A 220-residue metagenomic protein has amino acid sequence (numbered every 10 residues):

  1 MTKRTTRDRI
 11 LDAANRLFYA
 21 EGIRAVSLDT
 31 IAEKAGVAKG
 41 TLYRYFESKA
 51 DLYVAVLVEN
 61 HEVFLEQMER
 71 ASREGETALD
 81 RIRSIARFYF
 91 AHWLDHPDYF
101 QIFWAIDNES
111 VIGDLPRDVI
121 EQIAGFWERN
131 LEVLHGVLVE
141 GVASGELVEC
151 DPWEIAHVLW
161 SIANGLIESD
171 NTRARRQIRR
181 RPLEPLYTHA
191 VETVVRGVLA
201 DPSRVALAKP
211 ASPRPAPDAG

Functional and structural regions predicted by a protein language model:
M1-V37, A50-V54: Basic, helix-initiating cap at the start of DNA-binding domains
Y19, Y43-E47, A55, E59: Base-recognition residues in the alpha-helical recognition helix of bacterial helix-turn-helix
G40: Key DNA-contact positions within bacterial/archaeal DNA-binding proteins
Y53, L57, H61, I82 (+5 more regions): Amphipathic, non-transmembrane alpha-helical scaffold segments
A55, E59, E69-Y99, A156-L159 (+1 more regions): Hydrophobic alpha-helical connector segments
V56-S84, L115-D118, W127, L134-H135 (+1 more regions): Amphipathic alpha-helical linker/stalk segments
F88-H92, E128-S144, H157, S161-G220: C-terminal peripheral helix-coil segments that are non-catalytic and often amphipathic
L94-G136, E146, W153-E154, Q177-R180: Short secondary-structure transition hinges
